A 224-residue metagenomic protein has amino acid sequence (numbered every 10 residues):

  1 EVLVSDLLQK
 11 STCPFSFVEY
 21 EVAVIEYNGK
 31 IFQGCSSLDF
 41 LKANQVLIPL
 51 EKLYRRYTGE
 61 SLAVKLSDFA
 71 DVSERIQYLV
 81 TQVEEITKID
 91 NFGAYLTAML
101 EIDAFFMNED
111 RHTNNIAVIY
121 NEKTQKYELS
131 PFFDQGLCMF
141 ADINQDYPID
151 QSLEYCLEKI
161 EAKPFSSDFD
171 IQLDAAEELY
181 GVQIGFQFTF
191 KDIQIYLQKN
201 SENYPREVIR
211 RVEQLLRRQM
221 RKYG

Functional and structural regions predicted by a protein language model:
E1-L62: Conserved ATP-binding subdomain of kinase catalytic cores across diverse folds
V2-K10, A94-I102, R210, Q214: A broad, structural surface signal
V4, Q33, V46, V72-R75 (+4 more regions): Alpha-helical structural motif
L8, T12, E60-V64, D142-N144 (+1 more regions): Glycine-rich loops and low-complexity Gly/Arg-rich segments that provide flexible linkers or classic glycine-based
S11, E74-D142: Conserved kinase catalytic-core segment
F17-E19, S67-A70, I160-S166: Short C-terminal domain-edge/linker segments immediately following a structured domain
D39-L100: ATP-dependent phospho-/nucleotidyl transfer catalytic cores
E122-G224: C-terminal catalytic region of ATP-dependent kinase domains
